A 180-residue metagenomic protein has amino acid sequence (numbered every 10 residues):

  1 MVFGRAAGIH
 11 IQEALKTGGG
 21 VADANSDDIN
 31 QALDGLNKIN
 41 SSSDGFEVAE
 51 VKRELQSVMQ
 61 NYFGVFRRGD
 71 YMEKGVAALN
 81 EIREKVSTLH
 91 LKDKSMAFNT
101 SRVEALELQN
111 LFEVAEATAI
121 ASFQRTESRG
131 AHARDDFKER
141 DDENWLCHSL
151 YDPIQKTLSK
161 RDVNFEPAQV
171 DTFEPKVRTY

Functional and structural regions predicted by a protein language model:
M1-Y180: Glycine- and aromatic-enriched mobile tails/lids
